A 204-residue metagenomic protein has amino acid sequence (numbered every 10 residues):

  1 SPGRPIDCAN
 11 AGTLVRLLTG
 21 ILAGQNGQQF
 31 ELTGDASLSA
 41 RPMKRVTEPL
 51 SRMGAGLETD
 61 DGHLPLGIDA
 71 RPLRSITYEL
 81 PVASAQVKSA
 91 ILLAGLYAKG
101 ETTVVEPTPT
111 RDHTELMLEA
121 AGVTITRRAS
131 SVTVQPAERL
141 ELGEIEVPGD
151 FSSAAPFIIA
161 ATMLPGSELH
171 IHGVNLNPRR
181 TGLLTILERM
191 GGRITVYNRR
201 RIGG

Functional and structural regions predicted by a protein language model:
S1-G204: Structural preference for solvent-exposed beta-strand-turn elements and adjacent flexible terminal/loop segments within
